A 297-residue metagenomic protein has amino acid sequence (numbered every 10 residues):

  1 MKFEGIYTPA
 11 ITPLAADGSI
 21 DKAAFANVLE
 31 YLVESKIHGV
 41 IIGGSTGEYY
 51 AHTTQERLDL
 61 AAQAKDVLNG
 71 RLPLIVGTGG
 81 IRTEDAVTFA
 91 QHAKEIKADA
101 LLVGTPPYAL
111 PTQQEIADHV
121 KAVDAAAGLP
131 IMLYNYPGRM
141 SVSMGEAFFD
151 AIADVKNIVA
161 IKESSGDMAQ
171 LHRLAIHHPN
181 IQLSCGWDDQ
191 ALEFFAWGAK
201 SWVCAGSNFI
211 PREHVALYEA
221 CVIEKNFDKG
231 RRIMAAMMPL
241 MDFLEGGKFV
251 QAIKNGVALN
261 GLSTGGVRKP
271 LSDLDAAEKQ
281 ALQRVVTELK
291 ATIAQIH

Functional and structural regions predicted by a protein language model:
M1-T8, T12-S141, D150: Active-site beta->alpha loop and helix N-cap motifs at the rims of alpha/beta catalytic domains
K2-P13, Y31, S35-I37, A196-S201 (+2 more regions): C-terminal alpha-helical cap/extension of soluble enzyme domains
P9, K22, G43, G47-A51 (+8 more regions): Short, electropositive, low-hydrophobicity segments enriched in small/polar residues
F25, R57, A61, A86 (+5 more regions): A general structural signal for well-ordered alpha-helical segments in protein cores
A26, L58, A62, V87 (+5 more regions): Generic alpha-helical structural signal
A125, P137-E245: Catalytic alpha/beta core domains of metabolic enzymes, predominantly
